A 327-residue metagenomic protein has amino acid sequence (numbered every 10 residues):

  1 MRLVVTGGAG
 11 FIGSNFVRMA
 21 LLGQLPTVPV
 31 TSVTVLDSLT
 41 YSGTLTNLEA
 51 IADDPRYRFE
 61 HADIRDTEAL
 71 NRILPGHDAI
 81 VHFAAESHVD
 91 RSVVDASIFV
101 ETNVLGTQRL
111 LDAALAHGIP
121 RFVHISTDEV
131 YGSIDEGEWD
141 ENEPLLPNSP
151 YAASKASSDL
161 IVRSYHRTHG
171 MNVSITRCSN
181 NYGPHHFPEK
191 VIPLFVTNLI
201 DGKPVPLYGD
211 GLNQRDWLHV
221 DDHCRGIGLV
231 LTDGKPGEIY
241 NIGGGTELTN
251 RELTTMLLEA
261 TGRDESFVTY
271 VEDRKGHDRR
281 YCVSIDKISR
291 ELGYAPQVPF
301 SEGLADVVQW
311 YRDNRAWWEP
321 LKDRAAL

Functional and structural regions predicted by a protein language model:
M1-N181, D306, Y311-N314, P320-L327: N-terminal Rossmann-like NAD(P)+-binding domain of SDR-like oxidoreductases, especially those catalyzing
I12, G43, E68, H186 (+2 more regions): Residues that form or flank phosphate/diphosphate-binding pockets in enzymes that use nucleotide phosphates
M19, T34, A62, A79 (+2 more regions): C-terminal substrate-binding subdomain of Rossmann-fold SDR/epimerase-dehydratase oxidoreductases
S42-T44, G132-S133, P184, T249-N250 (+1 more regions): A short beta-to-alpha transition loop/helix N-cap that caps and shapes the active-site region
L45, N71, V93, P188-E189 (+3 more regions): Conserved strand-to-helix beginnings and helix N-cap segments that scaffold or border functional pockets
A96, T176, P188-E189, G234: Active-site loop immediately N-terminal to the catalytic Tyr-X3-Lys motif of short-chain dehydrogenase/reductase
P120-V123, G132-D135, G170, H186 (+2 more regions): Proline-centered turn/helix-capping motifs that create local helix->coil transitions or kinks
P147-S154, P184, P188-I192, D216-V220: The catalytic Tyr-centered alpha-helix of NAD(P)H-dependent dehydrogenases
